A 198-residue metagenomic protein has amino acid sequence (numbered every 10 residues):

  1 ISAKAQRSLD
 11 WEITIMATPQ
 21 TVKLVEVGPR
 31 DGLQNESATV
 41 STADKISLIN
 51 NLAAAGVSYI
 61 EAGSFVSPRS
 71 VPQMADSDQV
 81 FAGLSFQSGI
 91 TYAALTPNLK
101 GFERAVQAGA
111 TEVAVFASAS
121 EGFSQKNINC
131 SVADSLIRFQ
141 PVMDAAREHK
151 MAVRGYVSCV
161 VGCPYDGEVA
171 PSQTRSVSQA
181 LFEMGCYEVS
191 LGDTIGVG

Functional and structural regions predicted by a protein language model:
I1-I15: Short, Lys/Arg-enriched N-terminal segments with co-localized hydrophobic residues within the first ~10-30 amino acids
T18-F65, Q73-S77, F86-Q87: Conserved N-terminal beta1-alpha1 strand-loop-helix module at the mouth
V25-V27, T111-S120, R154-S158: Non-cysteine beta-strand/loop elements that form the S-adenosyl-L-methionine
V27-D44, I90-L99, Q125-S131, C159-S172: Active-site mouth loops of central-metabolism enzymes
G32, L52, A105, V113 (+2 more regions): Conserved, mostly hydrophobic/aromatic
S58-G83, A117-S131, V161-Y165, S190-G198: Glycine-rich, proline-tolerant flexible connector loops at the mouths of alpha/beta enzymes
S70-A94, A133-R154: Alpha-helix-loop-beta-strand connector modules within alpha/beta enzyme cores
L99-Q107: Catalytic cores of alpha/beta
